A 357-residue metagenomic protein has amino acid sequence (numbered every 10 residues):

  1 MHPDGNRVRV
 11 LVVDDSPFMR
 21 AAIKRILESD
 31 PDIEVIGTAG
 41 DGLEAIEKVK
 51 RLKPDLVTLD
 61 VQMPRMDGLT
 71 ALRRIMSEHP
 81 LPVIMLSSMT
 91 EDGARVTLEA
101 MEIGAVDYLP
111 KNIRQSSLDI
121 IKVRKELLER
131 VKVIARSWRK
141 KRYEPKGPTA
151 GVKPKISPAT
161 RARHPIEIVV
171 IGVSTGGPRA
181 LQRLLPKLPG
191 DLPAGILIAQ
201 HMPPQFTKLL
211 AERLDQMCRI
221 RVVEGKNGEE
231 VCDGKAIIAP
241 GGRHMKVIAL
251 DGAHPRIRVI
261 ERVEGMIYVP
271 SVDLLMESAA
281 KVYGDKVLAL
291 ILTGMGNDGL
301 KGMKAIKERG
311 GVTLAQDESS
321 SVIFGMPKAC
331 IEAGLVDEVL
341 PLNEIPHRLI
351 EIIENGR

Functional and structural regions predicted by a protein language model:
H2-L11, F18-E28, D32, L43-E44 (+3 more regions): Conserved acid/base catalytic micro-environments in cytosolic active-site loops
G40: Glycine-rich phosphate/oxyanion-binding loops and their immediately adjacent helices within cytosolic catalytic domains
